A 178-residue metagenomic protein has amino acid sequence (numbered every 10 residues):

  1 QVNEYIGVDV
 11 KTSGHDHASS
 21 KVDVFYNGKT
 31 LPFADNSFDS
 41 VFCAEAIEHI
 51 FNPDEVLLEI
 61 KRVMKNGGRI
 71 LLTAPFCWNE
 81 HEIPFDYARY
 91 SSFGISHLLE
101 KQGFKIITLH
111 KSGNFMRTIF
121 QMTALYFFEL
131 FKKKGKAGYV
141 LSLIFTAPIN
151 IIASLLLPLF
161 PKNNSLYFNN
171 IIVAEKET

Functional and structural regions predicted by a protein language model:
Q1-H81, F93, A174-K176: Conserved SAM-binding loop
F25, D54-E59, R69-E177: S-adenosyl-L-methionine-dependent methyltransferase catalytic module, highlighting the catalytic core
